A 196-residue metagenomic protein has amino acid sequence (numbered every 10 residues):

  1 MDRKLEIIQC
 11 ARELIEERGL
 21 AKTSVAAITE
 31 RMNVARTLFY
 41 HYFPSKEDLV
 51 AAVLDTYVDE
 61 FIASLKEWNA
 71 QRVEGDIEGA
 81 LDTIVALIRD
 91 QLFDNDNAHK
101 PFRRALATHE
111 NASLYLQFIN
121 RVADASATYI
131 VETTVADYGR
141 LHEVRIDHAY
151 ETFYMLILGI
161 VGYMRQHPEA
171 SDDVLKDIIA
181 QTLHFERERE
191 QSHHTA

Functional and structural regions predicted by a protein language model:
D2-R3: Short, Lys/Arg-enriched anionic-surface-contact patches
E6, L14-D48, A52: Helix-turn-helix
I7-I15, Y57, I88: Short hydrophobic clusters on alpha-helical segments that form packing/core surfaces in small helical domains
A52, K66-D94, Y150-F153, D172 (+1 more regions): Hydrophobic alpha-helical connector segments
D55-I62: Short, basic, alpha-helical segments at the C-terminal edge of helix-turn-helix-like DNA-binding modules
K66, E110-Y138, D147-E151: Amphipathic alpha-helical packing segments from all-alpha helical-bundle domains
D90-S113, G162, Q166: Amphipathic alpha-helical segments used for helix-helix packing
H99-K100, V135-T182, Q191-A196: Hydrophobic/aromatic-rich alpha-helical bundle segments in the mid-to-C-terminal region
